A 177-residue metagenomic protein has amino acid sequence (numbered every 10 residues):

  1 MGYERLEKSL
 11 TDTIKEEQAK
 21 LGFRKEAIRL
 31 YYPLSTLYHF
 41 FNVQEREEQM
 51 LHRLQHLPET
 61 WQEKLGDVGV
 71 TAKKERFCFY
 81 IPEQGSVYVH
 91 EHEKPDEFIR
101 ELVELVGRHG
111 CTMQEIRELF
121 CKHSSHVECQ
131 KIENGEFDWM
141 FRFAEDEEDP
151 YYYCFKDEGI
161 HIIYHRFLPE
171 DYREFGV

Functional and structural regions predicted by a protein language model:
G2-L10, Q84, H90-F98, E128-C129: Long, charge-rich, low-complexity intrinsically disordered regions
G2-L30, L102: Positively charged, polyanion-binding regions of nucleic-acid-associated proteins
R24-Q44, F98-V106: Short glycine-rich, basic-tinged beta-strand/loop micro-motifs
Y38-H39, V43-G69: Charge-enriched amphipathic alpha-helical scaffolds
W61-K94, W139, A144: Charged low-complexity interaction tracts in eukaryotic proteins
C78-R100, P150-L168: Phospho-regulated, low-complexity intrinsically disordered regions of nuclear gene-regulatory and chromatin-associated
D96-F120: Long, charged/polar, surface-exposed segments that mediate recognition or autoinhibition
T112, E118-Y153: A cross-family detector of function-defining hotspots
